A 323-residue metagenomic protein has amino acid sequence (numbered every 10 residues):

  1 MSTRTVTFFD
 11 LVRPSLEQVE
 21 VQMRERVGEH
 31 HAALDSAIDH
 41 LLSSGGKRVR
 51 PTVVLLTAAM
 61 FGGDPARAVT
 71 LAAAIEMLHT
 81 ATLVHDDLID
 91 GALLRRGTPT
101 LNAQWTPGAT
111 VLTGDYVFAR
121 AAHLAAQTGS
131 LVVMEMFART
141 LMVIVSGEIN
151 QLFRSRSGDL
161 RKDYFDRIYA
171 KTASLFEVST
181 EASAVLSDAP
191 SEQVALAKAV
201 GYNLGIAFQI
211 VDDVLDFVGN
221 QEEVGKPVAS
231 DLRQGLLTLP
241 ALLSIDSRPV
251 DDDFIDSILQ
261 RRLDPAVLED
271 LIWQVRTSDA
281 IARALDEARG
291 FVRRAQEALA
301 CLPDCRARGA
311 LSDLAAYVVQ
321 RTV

Functional and structural regions predicted by a protein language model:
M1-V323: All-alpha prenyltransferase/terpene-synthase fold signal
